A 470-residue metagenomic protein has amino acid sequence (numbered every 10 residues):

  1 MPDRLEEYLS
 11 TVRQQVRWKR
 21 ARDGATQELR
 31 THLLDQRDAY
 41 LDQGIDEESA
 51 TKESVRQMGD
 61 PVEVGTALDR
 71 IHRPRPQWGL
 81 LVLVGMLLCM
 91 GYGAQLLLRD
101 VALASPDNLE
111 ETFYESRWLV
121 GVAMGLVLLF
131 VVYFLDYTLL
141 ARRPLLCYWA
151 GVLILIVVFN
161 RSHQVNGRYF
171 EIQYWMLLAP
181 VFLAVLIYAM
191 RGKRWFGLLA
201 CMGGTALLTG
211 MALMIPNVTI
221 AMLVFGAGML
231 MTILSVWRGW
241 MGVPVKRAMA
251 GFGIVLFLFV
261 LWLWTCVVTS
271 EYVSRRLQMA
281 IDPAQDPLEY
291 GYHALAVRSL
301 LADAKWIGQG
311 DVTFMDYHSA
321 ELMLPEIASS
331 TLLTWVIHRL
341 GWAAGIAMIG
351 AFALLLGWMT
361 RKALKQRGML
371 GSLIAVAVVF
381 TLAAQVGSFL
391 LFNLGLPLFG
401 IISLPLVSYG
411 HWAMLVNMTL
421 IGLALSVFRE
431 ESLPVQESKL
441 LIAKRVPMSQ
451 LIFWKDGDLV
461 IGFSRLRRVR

Functional and structural regions predicted by a protein language model:
M1-L81, G85: Soluble N-terminal domains of membrane-associated systems
K52-R161, M359, A383, W412-I442 (+1 more regions): A structural signal for hydrophobic alpha-helical transmembrane segments in multi-pass membrane proteins
F113-L140, L177-R191, L230-W240, G357: Transmembrane alpha-helical segments and their membrane-water interfaces
V120-L128, I337-M359: Hydrophobic alpha-helical transmembrane segments
I187-A189, F196-C201, F389-R470: A juxtamembrane structural motif centered on a specific transmembrane helix
A200-L207, T219-T265: Hydrophobic alpha-helical segments of polytopic membrane proteins
P244-G345: Hydrophobic, glycine- and aromatic-enriched re-entrant/interface helices and adjoining loop segments
K362-G400: Loop-to-helix entry and N-terminal half of a specific, functionally important transmembrane alpha helix in multi-pass
